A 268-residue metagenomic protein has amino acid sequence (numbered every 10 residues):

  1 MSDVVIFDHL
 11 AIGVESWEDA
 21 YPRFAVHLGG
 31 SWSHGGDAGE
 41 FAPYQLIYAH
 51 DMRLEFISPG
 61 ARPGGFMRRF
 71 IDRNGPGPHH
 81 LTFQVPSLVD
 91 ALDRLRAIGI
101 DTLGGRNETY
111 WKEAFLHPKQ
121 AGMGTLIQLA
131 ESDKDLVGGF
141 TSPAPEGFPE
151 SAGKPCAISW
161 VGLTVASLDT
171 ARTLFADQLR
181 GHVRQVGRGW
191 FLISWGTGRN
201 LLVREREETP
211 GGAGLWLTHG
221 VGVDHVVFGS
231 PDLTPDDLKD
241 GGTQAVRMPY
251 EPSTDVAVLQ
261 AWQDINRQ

Functional and structural regions predicted by a protein language model:
M1-Y21, P76-F83, S132-R172, V223-V226 (+1 more regions): N-terminal beta-strand motif that seeds the catalytic metal site of vicinal oxygen chelate
S2-V5, A11-R53, D90-K112, L116 (+4 more regions): Core segments of cupin and vicinal oxygen chelate
I6-E15, Q45-Y48, M67-L92, L116-K119 (+4 more regions): Vicinal oxygen chelate
S33-G35, R68-F70, G75-H79, G104-R106 (+5 more regions): Short, surface-exposed linear patches
R53-P59: Polyanion/phosphate-binding surface patch
L54, G65-M67, P145-F148: Short, flexible segments with low predicted structural confidence
G60-G65, V203-P210, S230-P231: A low-complexity, Ser/Thr/Gly/Pro-enriched, surface-exposed linker/loop concept that marks segments flanking
L92-P155, S194-R204, L215, V227-Q268: Vicinal oxygen chelate
